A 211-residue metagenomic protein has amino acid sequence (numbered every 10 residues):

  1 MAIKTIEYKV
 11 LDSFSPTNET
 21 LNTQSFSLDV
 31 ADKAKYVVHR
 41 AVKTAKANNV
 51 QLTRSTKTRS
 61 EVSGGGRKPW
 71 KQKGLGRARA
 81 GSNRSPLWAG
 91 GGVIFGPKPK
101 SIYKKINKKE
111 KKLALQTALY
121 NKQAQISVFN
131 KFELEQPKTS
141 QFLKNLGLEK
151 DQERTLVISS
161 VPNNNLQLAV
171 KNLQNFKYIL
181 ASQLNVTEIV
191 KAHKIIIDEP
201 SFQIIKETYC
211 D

Functional and structural regions predicted by a protein language model:
M1-A47, Q51, P97-D211: Extended polybasic, low-complexity segments that bind anionic RNA or targeting/receptor surfaces
T53-T58: Short coil/turn segments at secondary-structure boundaries
R59-F95: Glycine/serine-rich anion-binding loops at beta->alpha junctions that coordinate negatively charged ligand groups
